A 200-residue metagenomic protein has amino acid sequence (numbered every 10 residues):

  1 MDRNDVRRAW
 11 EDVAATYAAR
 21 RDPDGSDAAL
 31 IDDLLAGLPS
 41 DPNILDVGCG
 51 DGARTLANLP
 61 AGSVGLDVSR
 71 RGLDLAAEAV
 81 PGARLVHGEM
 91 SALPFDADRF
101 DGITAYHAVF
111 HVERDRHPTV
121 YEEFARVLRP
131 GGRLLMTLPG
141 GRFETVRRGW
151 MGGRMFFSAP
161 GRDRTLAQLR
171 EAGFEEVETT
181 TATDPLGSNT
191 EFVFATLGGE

Functional and structural regions predicted by a protein language model:
M1-P39, T183: Conserved class I S-adenosyl-L-methionine
L45-A92: Class I SAM-dependent methyltransferase SAM/SAH-binding core
T104-A105: A conserved beta-strand element that flanks and buttresses the S-adenosyl-L-methionine
P118-P130: A short glycine-rich, Lys/Arg-flanked "PGG" loop and its adjoining helix->strand segment in the class I
G131-L138: Conserved beta-strand signature within the Rossmann-like core of class I S-adenosyl-L-methionine
P139-F156: Short, glycine-/aromatic-enriched active-site segment of Class I SAM-dependent methyltransferases
F156-G173: Short alpha-helix
G173, T183-E200: Core SAM-dependent methyltransferase catalytic element
